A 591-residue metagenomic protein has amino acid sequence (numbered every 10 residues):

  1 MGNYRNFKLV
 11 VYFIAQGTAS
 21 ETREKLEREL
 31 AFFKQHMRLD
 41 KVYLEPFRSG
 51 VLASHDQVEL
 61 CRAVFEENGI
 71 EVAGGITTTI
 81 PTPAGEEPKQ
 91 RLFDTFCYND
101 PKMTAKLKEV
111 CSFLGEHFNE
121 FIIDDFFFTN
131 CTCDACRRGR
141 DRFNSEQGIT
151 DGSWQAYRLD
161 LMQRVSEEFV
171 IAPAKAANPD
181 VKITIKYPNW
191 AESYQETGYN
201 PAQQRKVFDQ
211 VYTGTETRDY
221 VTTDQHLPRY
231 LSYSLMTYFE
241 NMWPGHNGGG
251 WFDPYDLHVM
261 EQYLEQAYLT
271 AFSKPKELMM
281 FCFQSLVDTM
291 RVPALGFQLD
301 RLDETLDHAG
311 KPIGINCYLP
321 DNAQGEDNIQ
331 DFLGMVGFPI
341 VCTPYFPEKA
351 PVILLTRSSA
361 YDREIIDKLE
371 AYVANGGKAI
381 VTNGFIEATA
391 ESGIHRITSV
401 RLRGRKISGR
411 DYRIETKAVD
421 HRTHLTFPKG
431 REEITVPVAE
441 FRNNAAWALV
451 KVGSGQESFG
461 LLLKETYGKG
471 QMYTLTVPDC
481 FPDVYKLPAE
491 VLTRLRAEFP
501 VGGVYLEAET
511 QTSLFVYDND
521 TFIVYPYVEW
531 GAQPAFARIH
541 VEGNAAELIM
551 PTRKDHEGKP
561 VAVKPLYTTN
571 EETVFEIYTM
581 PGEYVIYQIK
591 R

Functional and structural regions predicted by a protein language model:
G2-N3, E29-R38, H55-G69, G115 (+3 more regions): Acidic (Asp/Glu)-rich catalytic clusters
N6-E27, D56-N119, T129-F143, G148-D160 (+3 more regions): Active-site-adjacent "subsite" loops/lids of carbohydrate-active enzymes
E21-A31, I329-A350, R357-A360: A short, well-structured beta->alpha microelement
D40, E45, G85, R91 (+11 more regions): Hydrophobic targeting/anchoring helices
E45-E59, D224: Glycine-rich, proline-tolerant flexible connector loops at the mouths of alpha/beta enzymes
N68-I70, N178-V181, P244-H246, A374-K378 (+1 more regions): A short helix->loop->beta-strand "cap" motif at the edges of active sites that frequently abuts
V72, I183, C282, I340 (+1 more regions): Hydrophobic beta-strand scaffold residues
I340, R357-R591: A conserved amphipathic helix/loop scaffold that creates a polar/acidic microenvironment used either to coordinate
